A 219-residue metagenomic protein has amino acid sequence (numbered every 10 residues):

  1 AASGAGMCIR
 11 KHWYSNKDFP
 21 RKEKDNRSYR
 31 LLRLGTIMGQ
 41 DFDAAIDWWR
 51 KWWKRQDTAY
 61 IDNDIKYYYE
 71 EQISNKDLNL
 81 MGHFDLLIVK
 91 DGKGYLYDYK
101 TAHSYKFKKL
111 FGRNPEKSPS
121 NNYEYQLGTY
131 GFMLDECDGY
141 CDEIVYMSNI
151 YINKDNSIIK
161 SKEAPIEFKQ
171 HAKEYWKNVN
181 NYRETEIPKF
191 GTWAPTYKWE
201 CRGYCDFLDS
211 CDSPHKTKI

Functional and structural regions predicted by a protein language model:
A1-L96, H103-K109: Metal-dependent nuclease catalytic cores that hydrolyze phosphodiester bonds in DNA/RNA, characterized by
I37, D41, Y125-M133: Short amphipathic alpha-helical face segments that pack within enzyme cores and frequently flank/anchor catalytic
L78-N79, N121-Q126: Short, glycine/acidic-rich beta->alpha junctions
L96-D98, N180: Active-site-adjacent bridging/hinge elements
K100-H103, N153: A short beta-strand motif that forms part of the nucleic acid-binding face of small beta-barrel RNA-binding folds
K109, K117-N121, T129-I219: Metal-dependent nuclease catalytic regions and adjoining charged, substrate-binding loops involved in nucleic-acid end
